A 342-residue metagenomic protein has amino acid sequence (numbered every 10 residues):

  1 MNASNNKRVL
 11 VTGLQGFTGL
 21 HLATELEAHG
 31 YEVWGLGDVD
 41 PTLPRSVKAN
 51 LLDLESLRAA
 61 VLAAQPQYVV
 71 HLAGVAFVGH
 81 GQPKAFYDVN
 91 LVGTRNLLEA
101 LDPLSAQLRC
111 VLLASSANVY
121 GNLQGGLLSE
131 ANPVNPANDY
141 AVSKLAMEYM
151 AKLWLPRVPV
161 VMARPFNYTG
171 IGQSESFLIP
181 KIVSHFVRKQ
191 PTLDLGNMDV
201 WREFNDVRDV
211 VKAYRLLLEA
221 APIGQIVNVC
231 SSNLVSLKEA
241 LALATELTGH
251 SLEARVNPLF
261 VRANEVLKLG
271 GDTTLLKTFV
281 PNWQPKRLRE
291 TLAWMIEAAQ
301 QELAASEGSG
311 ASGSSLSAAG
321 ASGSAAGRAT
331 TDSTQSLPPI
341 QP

Functional and structural regions predicted by a protein language model:
V9-E27: N-terminal Rossmann NAD(P)H-binding glycine-rich loop of SDR-like oxidoreductase domains
D40-D53: Rossmann-fold cofactor-recognition segment
S46, F86-Y87, Y140: A hydrophobic alpha-helix adjacent to the NAD(P)-binding/active-site core of NAD(P)-dependent oxidoreductases, strongly
L51-V89: NAD(P)H-binding glycine-rich loop region in Rossmannoid oxidoreductase-like domains and their noncatalytic homologs
R95-D139: Conserved Rossmann-fold NAD(P)-dependent oxidoreductase catalytic core, especially the SDR/UDP-sugar
G125-G126, Y149-R202, V207-V211, L241-T245: NAD(P)-dependent short-chain dehydrogenase/reductase
S143-A146: Active-site helix of classical SDR
R188-P342: C-terminal substrate-binding subdomain of Rossmann-fold SDR/epimerase-dehydratase oxidoreductases
